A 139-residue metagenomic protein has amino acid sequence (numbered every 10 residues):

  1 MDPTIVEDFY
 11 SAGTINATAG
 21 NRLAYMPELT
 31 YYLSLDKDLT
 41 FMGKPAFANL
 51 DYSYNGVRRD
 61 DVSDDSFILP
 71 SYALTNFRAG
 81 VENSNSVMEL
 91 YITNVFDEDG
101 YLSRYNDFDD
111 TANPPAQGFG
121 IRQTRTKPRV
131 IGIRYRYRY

Functional and structural regions predicted by a protein language model:
M1-V62, R134-R138: Gram-negative outer-membrane beta-barrel transporters
P3, P27, P45, P70 (+2 more regions): Proline-rich intrinsically disordered, low-complexity coils
T18-A19, L74, G118: Short structured motifs
Y25-Y31, S71-T75, S84, K127-I131: Residues that define the transmembrane beta-barrel architecture of outer-membrane proteins
L35, N76-F77: Transmembrane beta-barrel strand/turn architecture of Gram-negative outer membrane proteins
G56-D61, V81-Y139: C-terminal beta-signal and adjacent terminal beta-strands/loops of Gram-negative outer-membrane beta-barrel proteins
D65-L69: Outer-membrane beta-barrel proteins
